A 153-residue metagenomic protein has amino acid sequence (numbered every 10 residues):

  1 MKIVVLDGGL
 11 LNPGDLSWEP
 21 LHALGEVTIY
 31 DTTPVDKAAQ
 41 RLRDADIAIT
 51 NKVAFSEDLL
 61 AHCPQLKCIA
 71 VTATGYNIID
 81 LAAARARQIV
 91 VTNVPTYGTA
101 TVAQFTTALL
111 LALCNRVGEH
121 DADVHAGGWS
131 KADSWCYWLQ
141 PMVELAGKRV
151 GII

Functional and structural regions predicted by a protein language model:
M1-A45: N-terminal glycine-/charge-rich "phosphate-binding" loop or analogous flexible N-terminal tail
L6-D7, G151-I153: Conserved N-terminal Rossmann-fold NAD(P)-binding element of oxidoreductases
D31, T72-A73, I89-A100: Short beta->alpha connector loops at strand-helix junctions that form conserved, small/polar/Pro-enriched
R41-L42, L60-C63, L145: A short, aliphatic-rich alpha-helical micro-motif
N77-Q88: Rossmann-fold NAD(P)-binding glycine/threonine-rich loop
R87, P95-R149: Phosphate-binding beta-alpha-beta segment of Rossmann-like dinucleotide-binding domains, i.e., the NAD(P)
